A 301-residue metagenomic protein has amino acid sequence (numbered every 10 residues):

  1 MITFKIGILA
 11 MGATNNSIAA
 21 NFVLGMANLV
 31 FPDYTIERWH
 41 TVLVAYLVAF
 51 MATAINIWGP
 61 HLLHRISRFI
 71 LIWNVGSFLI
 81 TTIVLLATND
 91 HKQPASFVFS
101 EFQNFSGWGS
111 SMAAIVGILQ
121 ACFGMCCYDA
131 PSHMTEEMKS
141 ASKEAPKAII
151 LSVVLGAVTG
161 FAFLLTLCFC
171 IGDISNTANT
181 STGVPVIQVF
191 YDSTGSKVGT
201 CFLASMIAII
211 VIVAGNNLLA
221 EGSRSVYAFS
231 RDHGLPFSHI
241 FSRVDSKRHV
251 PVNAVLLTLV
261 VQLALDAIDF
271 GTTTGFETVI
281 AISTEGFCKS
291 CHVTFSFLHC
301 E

Functional and structural regions predicted by a protein language model:
M1-A49, T53-A54, I212-S225: Hydrophobic transmembrane alpha-helices that form the core helical bundles of multi-pass secondary transporters
I6, L47-A54, I72-I83, V154-L165 (+5 more regions): Generic alpha-helical transmembrane segments of integral inner-membrane proteins, especially permease/transport modules
N15, A19-L29, I57-P60, T82-K92 (+4 more regions): Transmembrane helix-loop junctions and nearby membrane-interface residues
N28-L29, A148, V154-N216, L235-S283: TM-loop-TM module centered on a large, flexible mid-protein loop between adjacent transmembrane helices in multi-pass
V30-T35, L47-G76, E137, F270-T278: Membrane-water interface regions at transmembrane-helix termini and the short interhelical loops of multi-pass membrane
Y34-H40, R68, I72-G195, G199-T200: Helix-loop-helix junctions that connect adjacent transmembrane segments in multi-pass membrane transporters
H40, H239-V252, C291-E301: C-terminal membrane-solvent junction of multi-pass transporters and transport-like membrane proteins
S77-T81, V226, A281-E301: Hydrophobic alpha-helical segments of multi-pass membrane transport proteins
